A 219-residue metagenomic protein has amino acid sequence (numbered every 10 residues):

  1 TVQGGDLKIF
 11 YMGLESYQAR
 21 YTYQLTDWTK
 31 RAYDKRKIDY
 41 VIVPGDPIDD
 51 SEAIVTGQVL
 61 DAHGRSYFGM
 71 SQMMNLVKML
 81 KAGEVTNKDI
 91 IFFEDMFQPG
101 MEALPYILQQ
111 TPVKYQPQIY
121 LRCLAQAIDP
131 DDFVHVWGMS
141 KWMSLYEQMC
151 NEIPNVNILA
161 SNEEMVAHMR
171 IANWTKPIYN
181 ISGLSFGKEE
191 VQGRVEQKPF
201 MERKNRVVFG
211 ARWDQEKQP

Functional and structural regions predicted by a protein language model:
V2-L104, K114-Y115: N-terminal pre-catalytic "stem/leader" segment of glycosyltransferase-like enzymes
M12-G13, S161, V207-R212: Short hydrophobic "strand-cap" motifs at the C-terminus of beta-strands
I90-D95, Q109-F133, L159: Active-site proximal beta-strand in glycosyltransferases
Q98, E164-V166: Alpha-helix capping/helix-boundary segments
Q109-Q116, Y146-I153, F200-E202: Short, conserved loop/helix-junction motifs that constitute active-site signature segments in enzyme catalytic cores
V136-I158: Membrane-proximal helix-turn-helix segments that form the acceptor-binding/catalytic region of lipid-linked
E164, N180-R194: Short beta-strand->alpha-helix junction loop in the catalytic core of nucleotide-activated group-transfer enzymes
Q192-K217: Conserved donor-binding/catalytic core segment of Leloir-type glycosyltransferases
